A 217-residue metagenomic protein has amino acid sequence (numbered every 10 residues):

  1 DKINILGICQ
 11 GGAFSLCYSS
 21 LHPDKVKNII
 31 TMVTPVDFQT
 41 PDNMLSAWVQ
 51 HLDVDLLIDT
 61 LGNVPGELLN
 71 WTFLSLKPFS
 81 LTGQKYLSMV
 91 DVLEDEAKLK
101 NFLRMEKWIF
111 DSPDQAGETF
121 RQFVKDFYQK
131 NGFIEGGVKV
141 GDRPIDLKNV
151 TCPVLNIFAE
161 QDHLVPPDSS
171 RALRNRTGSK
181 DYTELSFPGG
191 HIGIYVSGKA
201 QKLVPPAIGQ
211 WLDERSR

Functional and structural regions predicted by a protein language model:
I5-G7, M32, I157: Short beta-strand immediately N-terminal to the catalytic nucleophile in serine-hydrolase-like folds
L6-G11, S15: Gly/Ala-rich beta-loop-alpha elbow adjacent to hydrolase catalytic centers
L16-E118: Alpha/beta-hydrolase-fold enzymes
F127-D146: Active-site nucleophile elbow and catalytic-triad environment of alpha/beta-hydrolase enzymes
V150, N156-F158, D162: Short beta-strand/loop motif that positions the catalytic acidic residue of the alpha/beta-hydrolase fold
C152, P166-N175: Short alpha-helix in the alpha/beta-hydrolase fold that links the catalytic acid
L164-P167, E184, P188-L203: Catalytic histidine-centered segment of alpha/beta-hydrolase-like enzymes
A207-R215: C-terminal alpha-helix
